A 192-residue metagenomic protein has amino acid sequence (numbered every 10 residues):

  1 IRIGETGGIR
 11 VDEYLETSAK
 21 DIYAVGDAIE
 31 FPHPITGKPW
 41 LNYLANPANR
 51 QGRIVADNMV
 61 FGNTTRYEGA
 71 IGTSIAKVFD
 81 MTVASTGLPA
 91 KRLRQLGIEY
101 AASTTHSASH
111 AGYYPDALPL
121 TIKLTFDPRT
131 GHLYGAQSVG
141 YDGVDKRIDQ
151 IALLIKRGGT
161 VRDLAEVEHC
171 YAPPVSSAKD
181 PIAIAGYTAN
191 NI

Functional and structural regions predicted by a protein language model:
I1-D57, Q150, L154: FAD-site-proximal beta/loop scaffold in flavoenzymes
T6, I71, L88, P119-T121: Short beta-strand-initiation
G8-E13, F61, S107-A111: Glycine-rich, charged/polar anion/phosphate-binding loops that engage phosphate groups from diverse ligands
I29-F31, T73, S107-H110: Short, catalytically relevant binding-site loops at active-site mouths
K38-N42, N58-G87, V167-Y171: Active-site-proximal substrate-binding core of FAD-dependent oxidoreductases
A56-N63, I155, A189: Short, hydrophobic alpha-helical segments
D80-T86, Q95-I192: Flexible, glycine-rich terminal cap/loop adjacent to redox cofactors in electron-transfer oxidoreductases
